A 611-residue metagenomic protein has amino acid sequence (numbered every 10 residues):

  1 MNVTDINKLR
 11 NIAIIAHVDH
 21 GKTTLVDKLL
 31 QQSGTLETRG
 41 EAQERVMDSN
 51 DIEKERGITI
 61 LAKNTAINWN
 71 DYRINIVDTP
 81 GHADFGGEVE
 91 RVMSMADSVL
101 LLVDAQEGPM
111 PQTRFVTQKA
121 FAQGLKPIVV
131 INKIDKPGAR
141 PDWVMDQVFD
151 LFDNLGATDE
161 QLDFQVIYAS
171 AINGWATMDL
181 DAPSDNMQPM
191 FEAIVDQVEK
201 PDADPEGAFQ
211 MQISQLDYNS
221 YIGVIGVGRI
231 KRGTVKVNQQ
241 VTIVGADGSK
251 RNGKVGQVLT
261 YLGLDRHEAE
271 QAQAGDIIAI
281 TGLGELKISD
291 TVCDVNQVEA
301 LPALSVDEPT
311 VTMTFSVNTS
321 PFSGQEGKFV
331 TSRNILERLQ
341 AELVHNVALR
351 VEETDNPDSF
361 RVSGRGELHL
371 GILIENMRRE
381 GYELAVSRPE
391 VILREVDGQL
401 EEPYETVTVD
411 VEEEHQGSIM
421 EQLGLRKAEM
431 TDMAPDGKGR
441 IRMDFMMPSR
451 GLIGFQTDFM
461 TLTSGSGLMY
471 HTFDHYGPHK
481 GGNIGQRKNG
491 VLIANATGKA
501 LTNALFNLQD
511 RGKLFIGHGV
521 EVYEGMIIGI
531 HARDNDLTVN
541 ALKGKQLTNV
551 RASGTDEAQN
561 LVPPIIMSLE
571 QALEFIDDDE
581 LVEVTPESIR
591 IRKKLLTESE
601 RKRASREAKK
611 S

Functional and structural regions predicted by a protein language model:
M1-V103, E107-P109, Q147, L216-N219: P-loop NTPase switch module centered on the Walker A-proximal segment
D19, L25, G57, I76-D78 (+18 more regions): Residue-level signature of catalytic and energy-coupling elements of molecular machines, predominantly ATP/GTP-dependent
Y72, M95-V99, Q123-P127, Q161-F164: Short glycine-/polar-rich loops that comprise or flank the Walker A/P-loop and associated switch/sensor motifs
G108-G124, M145-V148: Amphipathic helical hotspot of TIR/SEFIR-family domains
K126, K136-D196: Canonical P-loop GTPase G-domain recognition
D163-Q165, D185, P189-D196, K200 (+1 more regions): Accessory interaction regions appended to the cores of large information-processing enzymes
M211, Y218-G223: A contiguous, basic/glycine-rich beta-loop/short-helix subdomain that forms a polymer-engagement track
